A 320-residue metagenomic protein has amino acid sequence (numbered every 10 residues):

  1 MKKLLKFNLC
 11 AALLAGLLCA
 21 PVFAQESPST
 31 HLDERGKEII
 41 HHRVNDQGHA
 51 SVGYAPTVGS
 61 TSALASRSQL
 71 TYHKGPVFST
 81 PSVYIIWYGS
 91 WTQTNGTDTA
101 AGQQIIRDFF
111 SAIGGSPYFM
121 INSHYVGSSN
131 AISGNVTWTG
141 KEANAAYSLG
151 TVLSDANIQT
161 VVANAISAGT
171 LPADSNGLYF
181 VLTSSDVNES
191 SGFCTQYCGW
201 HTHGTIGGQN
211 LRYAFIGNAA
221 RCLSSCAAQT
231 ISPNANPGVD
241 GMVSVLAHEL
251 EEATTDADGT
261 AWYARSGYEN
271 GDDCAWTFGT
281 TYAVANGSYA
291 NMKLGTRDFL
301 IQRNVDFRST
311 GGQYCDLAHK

Functional and structural regions predicted by a protein language model:
N8-A20: Bacterial N-terminal signal peptides
V22-T71, Y88, S111-I121, Y125-V126 (+1 more regions): N-terminal zymogen propeptides
S68, P76-T99: Fold-level signature of zinc-dependent metallopeptidase catalytic domains
S82-W87, Y118-G127, A131-G140, G177-T183 (+3 more regions): Structural recognition of the beta-strand scaffold that forms the well-ordered cores of secreted hydrolase catalytic
G89-Q93, G127, S184-S190, A219-L223 (+2 more regions): Solvent-exposed loop/turn segments at secondary-structure junctions within structured extracellular/periplasmic domains
W91-S148, R265-Y268: Active-site-surrounding "flap" and adjacent substrate/cofactor-binding loops of secreted or lumenal enzymes, prototyped
G134-H203: Active-site-proximal segments of metallohydrolase catalytic domains
G208-K320: Catalytic cores of secreted/periplasmic or lumenal enzymes
